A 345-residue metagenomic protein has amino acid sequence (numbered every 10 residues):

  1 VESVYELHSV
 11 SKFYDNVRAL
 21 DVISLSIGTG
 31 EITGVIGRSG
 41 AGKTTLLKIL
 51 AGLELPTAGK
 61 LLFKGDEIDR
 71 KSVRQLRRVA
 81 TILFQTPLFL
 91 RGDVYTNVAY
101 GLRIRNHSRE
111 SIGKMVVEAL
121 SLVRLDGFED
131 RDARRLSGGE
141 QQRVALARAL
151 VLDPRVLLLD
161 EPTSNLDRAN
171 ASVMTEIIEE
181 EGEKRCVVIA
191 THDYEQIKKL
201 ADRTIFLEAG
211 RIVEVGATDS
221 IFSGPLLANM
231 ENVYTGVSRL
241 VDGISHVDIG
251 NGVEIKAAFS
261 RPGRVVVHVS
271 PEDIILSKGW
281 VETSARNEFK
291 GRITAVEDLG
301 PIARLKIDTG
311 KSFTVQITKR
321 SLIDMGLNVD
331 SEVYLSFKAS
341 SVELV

Functional and structural regions predicted by a protein language model:
A51: Helix-to-loop junction immediately C-terminal to a conserved catalytic motif
G59-E67, L76: Conserved ABC transporter NBD signature motif
E110-F128: Conserved ABC ATPase "signature" region
R131-R134, L152-D153, E183: Conserved signature/switch motifs of ABC ATPase nucleotide-binding domains
L157-E161: Catalytic Walker B motif of ABC-type/P-loop ATPase nucleotide-binding domains
A171-E183: Helical segment within the ABC ATPase nucleotide-binding domain
N251-A295, Q316-V345: Glycine/charge-rich catalytic "coupling/switch" loops of P-loop NTPases
